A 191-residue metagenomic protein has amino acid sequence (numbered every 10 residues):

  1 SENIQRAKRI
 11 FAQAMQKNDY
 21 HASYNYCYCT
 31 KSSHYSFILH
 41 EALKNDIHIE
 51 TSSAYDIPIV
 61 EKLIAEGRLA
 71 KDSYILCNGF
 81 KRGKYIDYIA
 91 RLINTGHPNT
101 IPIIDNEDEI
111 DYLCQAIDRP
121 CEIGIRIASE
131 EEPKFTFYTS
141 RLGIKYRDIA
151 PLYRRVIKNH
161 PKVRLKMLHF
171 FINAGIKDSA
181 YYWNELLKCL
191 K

Functional and structural regions predicted by a protein language model:
S1-D19: Low-complexity, highly charged intrinsically disordered N-terminal segments that act as targeting/localization
Y24-L190: Active-site-proximal beta-alpha core segment in soluble small-molecule metabolic enzymes
